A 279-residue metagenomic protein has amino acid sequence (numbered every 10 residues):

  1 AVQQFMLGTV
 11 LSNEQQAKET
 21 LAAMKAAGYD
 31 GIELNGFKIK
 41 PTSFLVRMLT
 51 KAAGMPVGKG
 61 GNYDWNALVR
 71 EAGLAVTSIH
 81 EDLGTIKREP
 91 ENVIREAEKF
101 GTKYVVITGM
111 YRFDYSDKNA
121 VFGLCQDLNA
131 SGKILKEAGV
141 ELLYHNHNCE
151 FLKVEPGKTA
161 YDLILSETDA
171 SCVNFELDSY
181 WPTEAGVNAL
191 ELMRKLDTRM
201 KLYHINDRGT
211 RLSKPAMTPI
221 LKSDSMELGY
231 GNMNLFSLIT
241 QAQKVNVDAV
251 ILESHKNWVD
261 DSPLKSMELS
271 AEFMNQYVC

Functional and structural regions predicted by a protein language model:
A1-D30, D162-L177, W181-C279: Histidine-acidic metal/acid-base catalytic patches
A1-Y104, T198, E272-C279: N-terminal pre-domain/capping segments
V2, L34, V76-S78, V106-I107 (+4 more regions): Hydrophobic residues in well-ordered beta-strands that form the structural core
G8-Q15, N35-G60, D82-P90, R112-K118 (+6 more regions): Acidic-and-aromatic substrate-binding clefts and catalytic sites of carbohydrate-active enzymes
G28, T42, L68-A72, V105-T108 (+3 more regions): Short amphipathic alpha-helical segments, especially helix-boundary/capping motifs
K51, L128-Y144, L152-G157, K195-M200 (+2 more regions): A broadly tuned preference for mixed-charge, low-complexity surface segments
G54-E71, D127-L135, L192, S237 (+1 more regions): Catalytic-core regions built around general acid/base machinery
A75-N174, L264: Active-site acidic/histidine proton-transfer and metal-coordination neighborhood in alpha/beta enzyme cores
